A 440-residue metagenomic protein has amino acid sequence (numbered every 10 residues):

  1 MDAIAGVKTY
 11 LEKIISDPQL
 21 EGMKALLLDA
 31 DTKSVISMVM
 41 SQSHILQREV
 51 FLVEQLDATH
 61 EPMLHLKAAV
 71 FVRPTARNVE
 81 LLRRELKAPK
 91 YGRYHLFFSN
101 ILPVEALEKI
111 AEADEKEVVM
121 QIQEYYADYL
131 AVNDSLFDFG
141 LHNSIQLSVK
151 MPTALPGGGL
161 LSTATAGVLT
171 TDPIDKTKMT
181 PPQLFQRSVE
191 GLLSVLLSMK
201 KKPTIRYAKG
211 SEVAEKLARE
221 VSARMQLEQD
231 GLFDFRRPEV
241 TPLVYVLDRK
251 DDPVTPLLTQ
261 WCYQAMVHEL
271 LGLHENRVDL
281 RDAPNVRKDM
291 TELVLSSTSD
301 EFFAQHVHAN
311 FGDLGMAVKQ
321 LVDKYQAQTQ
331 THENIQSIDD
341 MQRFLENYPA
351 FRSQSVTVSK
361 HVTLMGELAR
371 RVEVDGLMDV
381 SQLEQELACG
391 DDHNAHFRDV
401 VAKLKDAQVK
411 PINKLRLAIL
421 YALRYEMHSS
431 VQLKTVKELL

Functional and structural regions predicted by a protein language model:
M1-L440: Extended, well-folded catalytic/binding cores that form a central cleft or groove in large enzyme and scaffold domains
